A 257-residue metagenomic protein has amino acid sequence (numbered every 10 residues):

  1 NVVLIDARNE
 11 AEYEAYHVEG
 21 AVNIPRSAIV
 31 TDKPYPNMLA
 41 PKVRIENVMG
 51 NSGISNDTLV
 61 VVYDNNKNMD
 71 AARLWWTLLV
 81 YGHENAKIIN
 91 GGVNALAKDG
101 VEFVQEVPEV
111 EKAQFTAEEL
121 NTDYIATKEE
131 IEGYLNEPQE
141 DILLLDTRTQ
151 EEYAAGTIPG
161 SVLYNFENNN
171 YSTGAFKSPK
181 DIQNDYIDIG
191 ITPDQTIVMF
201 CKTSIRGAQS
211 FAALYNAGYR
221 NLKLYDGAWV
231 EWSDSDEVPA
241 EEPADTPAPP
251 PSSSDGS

Functional and structural regions predicted by a protein language model:
N1-N56, E130, Y134-D194, D234 (+1 more regions): Positively charged, proline/Ser/Thr-rich regional signature most characteristic of the Rhodanese/CDC25-like
A7-E10, I24-S27, Y63-N65, I89-G92 (+4 more regions): Active-site-proximal beta-strand/loop segments in catalytic clefts of secreted hydrolases
Y13-E14, N56-T58, N85, A240 (+1 more regions): Generic low-polarity alpha-helical segments
V18-G20, W75-T77, I158-G160, A213-Y215 (+1 more regions): Short, glycine/charged-enriched secondary-structure capping and boundary segments
E19, M69, Y81-G82, N121 (+4 more regions): A generic structural signal for solvent-exposed, polar alpha-helical segments
I29, P34, M38-E129, R206-L222 (+1 more regions): Thiolate-centered catalytic microenvironments shared by cysteine-dependent enzyme domains
V30-D32, N94-A154, V162, E237-S257: Active-site neighborhoods of enzymes that stabilize oxyanions during catalysis
N184-I189, D194-D245: C-terminal soluble interaction/assembly domains
